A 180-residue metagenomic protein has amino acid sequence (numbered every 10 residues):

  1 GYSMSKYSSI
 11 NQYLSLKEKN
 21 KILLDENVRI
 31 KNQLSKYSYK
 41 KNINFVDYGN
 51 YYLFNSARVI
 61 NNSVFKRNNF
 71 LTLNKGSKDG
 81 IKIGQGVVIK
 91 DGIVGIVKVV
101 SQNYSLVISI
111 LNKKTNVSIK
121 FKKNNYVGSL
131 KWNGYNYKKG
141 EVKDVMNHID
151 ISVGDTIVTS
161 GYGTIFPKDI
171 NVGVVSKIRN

Functional and structural regions predicted by a protein language model:
G1-E18, I22-L24, R29-S38, N42-N180: A secondary-structure micro-motif
